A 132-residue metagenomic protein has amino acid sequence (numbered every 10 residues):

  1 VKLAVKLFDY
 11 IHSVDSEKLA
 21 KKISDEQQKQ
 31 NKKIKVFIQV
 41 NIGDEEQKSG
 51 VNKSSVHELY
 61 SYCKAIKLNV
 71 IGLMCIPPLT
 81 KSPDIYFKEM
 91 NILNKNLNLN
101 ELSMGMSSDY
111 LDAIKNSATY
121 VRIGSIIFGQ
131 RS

Functional and structural regions predicted by a protein language model:
V1-E101, M106-S108, I114-N116: Conserved alpha/beta-domain cores
L111-S132: C-terminal helical cap(s) of enzyme catalytic domains, especially alpha/beta-barrels
